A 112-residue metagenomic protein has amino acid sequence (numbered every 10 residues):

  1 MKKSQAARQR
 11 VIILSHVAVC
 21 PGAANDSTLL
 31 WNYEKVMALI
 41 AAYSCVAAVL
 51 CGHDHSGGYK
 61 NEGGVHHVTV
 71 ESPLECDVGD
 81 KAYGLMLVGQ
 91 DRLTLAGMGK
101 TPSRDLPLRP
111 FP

Functional and structural regions predicted by a protein language model:
M1: Active-site mouth of glycoside hydrolases
S4-L50: Active-site-proximal segments of metal-dependent phosphoesterases and phosphodiesterases across multiple
V17-G22, V46-E62, E75-V78: Active-site environment of divalent metal-dependent phosphoester hydrolases
L39, G57-P112: Binuclear metal-dependent phosphoesterase catalytic core
